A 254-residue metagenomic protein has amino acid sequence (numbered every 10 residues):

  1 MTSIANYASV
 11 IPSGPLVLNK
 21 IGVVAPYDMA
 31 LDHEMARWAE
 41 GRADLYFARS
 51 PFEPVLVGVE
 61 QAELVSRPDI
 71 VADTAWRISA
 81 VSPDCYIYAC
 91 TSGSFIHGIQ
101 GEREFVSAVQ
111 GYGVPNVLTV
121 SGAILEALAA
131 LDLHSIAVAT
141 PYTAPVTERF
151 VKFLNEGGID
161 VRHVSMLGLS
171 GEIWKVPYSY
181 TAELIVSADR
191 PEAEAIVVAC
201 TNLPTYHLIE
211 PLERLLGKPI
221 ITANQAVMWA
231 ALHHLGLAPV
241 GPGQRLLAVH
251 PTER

Functional and structural regions predicted by a protein language model:
T2-A72, A139, A144-W174: N-terminal glycine-rich anion-binding loop in soluble enzyme alpha/beta folds
P68-V81, Y180-A193: Short, well-structured alpha-helical segments in soluble
A75-N116: Glycine/small-residue-rich loop that forms an oxyanion/phosphate-binding "nest" at active or ligand-binding sites
D84-A89, A137-A139, A193-C200: Periplasmic-binding protein-like
F105-L128, E213-V227, A231: Short, acidic/small-residue loops that bind anionic groups at enzyme active sites
V109-L167, A248-T252: Conserved beta-alpha
A188-L212, M228: Hydrophobic alpha-helical
I221-R254: C-terminal functional extensions of proteins
